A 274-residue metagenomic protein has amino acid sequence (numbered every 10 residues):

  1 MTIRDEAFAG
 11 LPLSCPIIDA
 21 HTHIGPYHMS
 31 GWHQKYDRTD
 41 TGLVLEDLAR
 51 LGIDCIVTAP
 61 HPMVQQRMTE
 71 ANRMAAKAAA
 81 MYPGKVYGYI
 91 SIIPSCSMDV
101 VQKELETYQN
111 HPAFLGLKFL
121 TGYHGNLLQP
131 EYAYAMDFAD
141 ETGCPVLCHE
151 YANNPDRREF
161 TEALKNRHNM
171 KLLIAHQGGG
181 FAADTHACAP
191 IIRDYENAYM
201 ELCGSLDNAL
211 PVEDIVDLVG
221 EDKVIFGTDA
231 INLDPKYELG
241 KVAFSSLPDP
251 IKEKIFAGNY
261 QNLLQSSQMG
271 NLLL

Functional and structural regions predicted by a protein language model:
M1-A20, I24, R38-C55, D140 (+2 more regions): Mid-to-C-terminal alpha-helical segments outside catalytic/metal-binding sites
I17-A20, V57-A59, Y89-I90, K118 (+3 more regions): Active-site neighborhood of phospho(di)ester-bond hydrolases with catalytic His/Asp-centered motifs
H21, L48, A75, Y108 (+7 more regions): Conserved, mostly hydrophobic/aromatic
H21-Y27, H149, H176: Histidine-centered divalent metal-coordination motifs
W32-R38, P62-E70, I93-V100, Y123-Q129 (+3 more regions): Acidic-and-aromatic substrate-binding clefts and catalytic sites of carbohydrate-active enzymes
L43-D47, A71-A78, E104-Y108, E131-A135 (+4 more regions): A general structural detector for well-ordered alpha-helical segments in enzyme core domains, enriched
D54-C55, M63-V146, D194: Active-site gating/metal-coordination segments in enzymes
L115, N126-I225, L273-L274: Catalytic pocket-lining loop regions of alpha/beta-barrel enzymes, especially the amidohydrolase/enolase/GH5 lineages
